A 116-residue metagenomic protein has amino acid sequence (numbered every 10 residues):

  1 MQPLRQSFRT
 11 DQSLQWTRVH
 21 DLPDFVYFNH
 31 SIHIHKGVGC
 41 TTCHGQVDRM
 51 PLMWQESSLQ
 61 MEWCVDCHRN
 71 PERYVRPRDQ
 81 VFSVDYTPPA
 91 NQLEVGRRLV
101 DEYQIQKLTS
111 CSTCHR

Functional and structural regions predicted by a protein language model:
M1-Q15, D21, Q46: Membrane-embedded segments
W16-V26, H30-S31: Short, solvent-exposed interaction modules
N29-R116: Sequence context surrounding c-type heme c attachment/ligation sites in exported
